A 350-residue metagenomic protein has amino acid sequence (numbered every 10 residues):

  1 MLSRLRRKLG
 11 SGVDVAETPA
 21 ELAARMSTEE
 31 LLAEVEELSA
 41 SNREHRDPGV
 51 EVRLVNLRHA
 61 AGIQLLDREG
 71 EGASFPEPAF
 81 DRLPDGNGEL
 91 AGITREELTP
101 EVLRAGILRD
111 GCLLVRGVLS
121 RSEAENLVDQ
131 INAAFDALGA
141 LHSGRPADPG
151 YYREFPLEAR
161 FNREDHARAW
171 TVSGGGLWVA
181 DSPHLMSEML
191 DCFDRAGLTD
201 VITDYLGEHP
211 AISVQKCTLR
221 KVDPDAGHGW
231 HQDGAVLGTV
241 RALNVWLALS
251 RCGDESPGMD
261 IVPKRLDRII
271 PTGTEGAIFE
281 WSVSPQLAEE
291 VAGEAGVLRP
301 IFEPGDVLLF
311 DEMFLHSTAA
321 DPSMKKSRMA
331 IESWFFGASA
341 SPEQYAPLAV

Functional and structural regions predicted by a protein language model:
M1-R109: Fe(II)/2-oxoglutarate
H59-R109, R116-H228: Non-heme Fe(II)-dependent double-stranded beta-helix
W230-A248: Acidic, His- and aromatic-enriched active-site or binding-groove loops in soluble protein domains that engage sugars
N244-L247, K325-S341: A short hydrophobic beta-strand segment most commonly corresponding to one strand of the jelly-roll/cupin
C252-L315: Double-stranded beta-helix
I269, F335-V350: Double-stranded beta-helix
L315-M324: Short beta-strand His + acidic residue motifs that chelate non-heme Fe in jelly-roll/DSBH and cupin folds
